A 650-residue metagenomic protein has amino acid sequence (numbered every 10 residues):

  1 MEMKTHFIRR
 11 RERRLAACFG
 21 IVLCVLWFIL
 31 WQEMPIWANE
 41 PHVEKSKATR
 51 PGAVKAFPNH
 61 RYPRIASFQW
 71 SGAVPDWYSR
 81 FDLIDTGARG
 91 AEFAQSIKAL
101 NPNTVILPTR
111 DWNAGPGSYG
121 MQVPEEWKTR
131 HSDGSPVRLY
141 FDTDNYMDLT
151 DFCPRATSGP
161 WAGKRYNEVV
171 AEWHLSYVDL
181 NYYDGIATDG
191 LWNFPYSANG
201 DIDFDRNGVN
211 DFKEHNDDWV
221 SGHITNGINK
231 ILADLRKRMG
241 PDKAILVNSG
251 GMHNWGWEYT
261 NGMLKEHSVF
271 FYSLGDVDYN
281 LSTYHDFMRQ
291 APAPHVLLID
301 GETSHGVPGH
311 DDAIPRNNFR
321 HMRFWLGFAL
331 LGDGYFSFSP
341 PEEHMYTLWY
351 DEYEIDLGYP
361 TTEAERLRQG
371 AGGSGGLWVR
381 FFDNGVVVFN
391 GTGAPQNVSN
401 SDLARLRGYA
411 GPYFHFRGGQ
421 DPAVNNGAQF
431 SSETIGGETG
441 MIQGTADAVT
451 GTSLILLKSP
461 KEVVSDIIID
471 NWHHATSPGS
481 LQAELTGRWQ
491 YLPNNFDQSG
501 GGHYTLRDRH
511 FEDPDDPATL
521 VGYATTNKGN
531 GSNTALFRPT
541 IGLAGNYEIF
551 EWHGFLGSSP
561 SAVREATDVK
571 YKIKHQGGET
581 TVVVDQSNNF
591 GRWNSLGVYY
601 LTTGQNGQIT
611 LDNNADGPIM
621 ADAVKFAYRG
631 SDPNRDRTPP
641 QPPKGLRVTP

Functional and structural regions predicted by a protein language model:
M1-L15: N-terminal secretory signal peptides that target proteins for export/translocation
L15, K47, N495-D497, P517 (+1 more regions): N-terminal start and proteolytic maturation junction detector
C18-E33: Bacterial N-terminal signal peptides
M34-A38: Ser/Thr/Pro/Gly-rich low-complexity linker/stalk segments immediately outside membranes or between
N39-V464, E565, Q586, V598 (+2 more regions): Glycan-processing catalytic domains of CAZymes
H42-P63, V463-S480, D636-P650: Boundary/junction segments of secreted and surface-exposed precursor proteins
E438-E462, D622-A623, Y628-T649: In a subset of proteins, long, contiguous C-terminal domains/tails are tracked
E462-N634: Extracytoplasmic
